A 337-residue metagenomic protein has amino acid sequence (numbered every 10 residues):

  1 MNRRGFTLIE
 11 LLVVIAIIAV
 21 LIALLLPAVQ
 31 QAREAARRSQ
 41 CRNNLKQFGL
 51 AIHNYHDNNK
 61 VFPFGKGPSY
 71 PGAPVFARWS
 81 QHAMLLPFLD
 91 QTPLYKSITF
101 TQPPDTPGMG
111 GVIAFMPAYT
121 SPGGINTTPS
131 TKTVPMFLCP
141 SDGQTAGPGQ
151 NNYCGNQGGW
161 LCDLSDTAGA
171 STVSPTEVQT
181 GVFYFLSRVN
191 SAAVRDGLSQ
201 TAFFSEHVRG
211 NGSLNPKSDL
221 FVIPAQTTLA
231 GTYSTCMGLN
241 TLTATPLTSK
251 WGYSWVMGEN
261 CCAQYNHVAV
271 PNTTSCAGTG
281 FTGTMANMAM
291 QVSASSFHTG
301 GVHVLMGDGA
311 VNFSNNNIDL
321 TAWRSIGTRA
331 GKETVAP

Functional and structural regions predicted by a protein language model:
N2-R37, Q47: N-terminal single-pass transmembrane signal-anchor helix
Q31-P337: Internal low-complexity, small-residue/proline-rich segments
